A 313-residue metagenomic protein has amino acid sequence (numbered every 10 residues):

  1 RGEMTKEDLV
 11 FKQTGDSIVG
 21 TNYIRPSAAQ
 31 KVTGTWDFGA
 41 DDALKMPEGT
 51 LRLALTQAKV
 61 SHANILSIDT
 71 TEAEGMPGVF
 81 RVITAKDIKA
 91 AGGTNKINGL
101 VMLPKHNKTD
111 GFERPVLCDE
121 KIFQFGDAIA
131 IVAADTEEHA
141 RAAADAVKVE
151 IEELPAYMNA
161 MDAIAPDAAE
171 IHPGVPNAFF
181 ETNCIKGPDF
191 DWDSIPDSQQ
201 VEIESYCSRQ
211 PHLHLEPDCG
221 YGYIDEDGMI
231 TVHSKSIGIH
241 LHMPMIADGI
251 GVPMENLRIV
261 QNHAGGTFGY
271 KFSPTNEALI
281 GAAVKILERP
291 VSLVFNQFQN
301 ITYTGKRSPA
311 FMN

Functional and structural regions predicted by a protein language model:
R1-V175: Flexible, low-hydrophobicity surface segments
V10, D16-T21, T182-K186, Y206-C207 (+1 more regions): Non-catalytic, substrate/partner-engaging modules appended to enzymatic cores
W36, D189-I250, I301, S308-P309: Conserved beta-alpha junction segments in alpha/beta enzyme cores
L55-K89, I131-I151, C219-L287: Alpha-helical support elements that line or immediately flank enzyme active sites and cofactor-binding pockets
D119-I122, P253-E255, I259-V260, K285-N296 (+1 more regions): Conserved catalytic cysteine-centered active-site region of acyl-thioester-dependent Claisen-condensing enzymes
K121-F123, V132, P211-H214, K306: Replace "in large, NTP-powered and nucleic-acid-processing enzymes" with "in large, NTP-powered factors and other
D135-T136, E288-N313: Phosphate/diphosphate-binding loops
P166-V175, T182, G187, P217: Surface-exposed intrinsically disordered loops and tails
